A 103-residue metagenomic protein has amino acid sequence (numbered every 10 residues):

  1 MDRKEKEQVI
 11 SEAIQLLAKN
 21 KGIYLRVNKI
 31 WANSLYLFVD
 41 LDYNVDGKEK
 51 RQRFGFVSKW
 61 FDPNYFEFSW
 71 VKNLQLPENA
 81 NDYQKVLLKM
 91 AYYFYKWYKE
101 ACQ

Functional and structural regions predicted by a protein language model:
M1-F38: Negatively charged, low-complexity tracts enriched in Asp/Glu with abundant Ser/Thr
R3, L16, R26, V45-G47 (+3 more regions): Short, low-complexity interaction segments enriched in Ser/Thr/Pro/Gly
K6-S11, E67, Y83-A91: Short amphipathic alpha-helical segments that mediate assembly, nucleic-acid/protein binding, or membrane association
K19-N20, N28, F38-D40, N44 (+2 more regions): Low-complexity, intrinsically disordered/propeptide-like segments
Y24-V27, L35-L37, F66-E67, V71 (+2 more regions): Generic marker of "main functional regions" within proteins
D42-K85: Intrinsically disordered, low-complexity regulatory segments enriched in Ser/Thr/Pro and charged residues
Q75-C102: Acidic, low-complexity intrinsically disordered segments
